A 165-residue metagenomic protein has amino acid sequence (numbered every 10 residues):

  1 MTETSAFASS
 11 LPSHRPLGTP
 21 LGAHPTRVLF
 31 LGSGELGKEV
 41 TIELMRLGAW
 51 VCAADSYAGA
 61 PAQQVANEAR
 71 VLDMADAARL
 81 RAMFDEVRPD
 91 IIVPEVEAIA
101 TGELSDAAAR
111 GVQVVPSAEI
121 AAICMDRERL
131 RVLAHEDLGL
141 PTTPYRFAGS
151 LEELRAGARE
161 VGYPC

Functional and structural regions predicted by a protein language model:
M1-M125, R129, E152: ATP-binding N-terminal substructure of ATP-dependent carboxylate-amine bond-forming enzymes
D126-C165: Active-site nucleotide/adenylate-binding loops and adjacent lid/helix of ATP-dependent enzymes
